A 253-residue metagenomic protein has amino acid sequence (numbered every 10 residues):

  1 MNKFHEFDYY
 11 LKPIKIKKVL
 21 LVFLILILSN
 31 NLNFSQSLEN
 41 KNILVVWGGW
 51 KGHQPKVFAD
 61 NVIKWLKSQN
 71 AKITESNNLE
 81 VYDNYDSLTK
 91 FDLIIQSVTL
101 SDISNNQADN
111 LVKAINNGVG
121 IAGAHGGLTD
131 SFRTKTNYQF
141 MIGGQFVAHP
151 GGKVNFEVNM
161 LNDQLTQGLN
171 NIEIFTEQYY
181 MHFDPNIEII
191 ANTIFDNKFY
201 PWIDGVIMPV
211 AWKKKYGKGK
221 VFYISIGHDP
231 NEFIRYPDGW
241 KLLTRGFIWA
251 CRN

Functional and structural regions predicted by a protein language model:
M1-I16: N-terminal secretory signal peptides that target proteins for export/translocation
V19-L28: Sec-dependent N-terminal signal peptides
L28-F34: C-terminal segment of classical bacterial N-terminal signal peptides
S37-V45, S68, W202-M208, K215-N253: Extracellular ligand-binding/catalytic regions of CAZymes and related secreted enzymes and adhesion modules
N42-V46, K51-T129: Helical hinge/lid and interdomain linker segments adjacent to catalytic or ligand-binding clefts that mediate domain
W50-K51, S101, L128-T129, I194-N197 (+2 more regions): Short, solvent-exposed loop/turn segments at secondary-structure junctions
L66-Q69, K90, V147-Y223: Catalytic beta-strand/loop cores that center a nucleophilic Ser/Cys/Thr and support acyl-enzyme chemistry
S101-G168: A glycine-rich, often tryptophan-bearing local segment used as a flexible ligand/cofactor-contacting loop or short
